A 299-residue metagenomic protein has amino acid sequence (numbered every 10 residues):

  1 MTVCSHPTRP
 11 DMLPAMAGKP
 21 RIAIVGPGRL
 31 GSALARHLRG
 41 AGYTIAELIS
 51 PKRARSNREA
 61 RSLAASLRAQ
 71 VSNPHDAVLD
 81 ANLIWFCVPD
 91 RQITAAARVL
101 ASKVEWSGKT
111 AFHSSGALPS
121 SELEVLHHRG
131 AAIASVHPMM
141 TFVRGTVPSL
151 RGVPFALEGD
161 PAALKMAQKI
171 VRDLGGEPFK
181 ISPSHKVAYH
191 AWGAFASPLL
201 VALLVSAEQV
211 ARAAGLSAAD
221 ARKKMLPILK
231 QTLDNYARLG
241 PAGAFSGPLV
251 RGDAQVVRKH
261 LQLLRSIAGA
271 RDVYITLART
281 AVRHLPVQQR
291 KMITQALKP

Functional and structural regions predicted by a protein language model:
T2-L79: NAD(P)+-binding Rossmann beta1-loop-alpha1 motif at the extreme N-terminus of oxidoreductases
G18-R21, G108, G152: Phosphate-coordination loops involved in phosphoryl transfer and adenosine-cofactor binding
L34, E59-S66, L126, V147-R238 (+1 more regions): Internal alpha-helical scaffold of NAD(P)-dependent oxidoreductase catalytic cores
Y43-T44, A131, G176, L216: Short phosphate-binding/catalytic loops that engage adenosine nucleotides
A46-S50, A111-S114, F155-E158, A281: Short, hydrophobic beta-strand segments that form beta-sheet elements in well-ordered domains
L67-V147: Rossmann-like NAD(P)(H) cofactor-binding subdomain of soluble oxidoreductases
D234-M292: Interdomain hinge/lid region at the active-site interface of Rossmann-like NAD(P)-dependent oxidoreductases
